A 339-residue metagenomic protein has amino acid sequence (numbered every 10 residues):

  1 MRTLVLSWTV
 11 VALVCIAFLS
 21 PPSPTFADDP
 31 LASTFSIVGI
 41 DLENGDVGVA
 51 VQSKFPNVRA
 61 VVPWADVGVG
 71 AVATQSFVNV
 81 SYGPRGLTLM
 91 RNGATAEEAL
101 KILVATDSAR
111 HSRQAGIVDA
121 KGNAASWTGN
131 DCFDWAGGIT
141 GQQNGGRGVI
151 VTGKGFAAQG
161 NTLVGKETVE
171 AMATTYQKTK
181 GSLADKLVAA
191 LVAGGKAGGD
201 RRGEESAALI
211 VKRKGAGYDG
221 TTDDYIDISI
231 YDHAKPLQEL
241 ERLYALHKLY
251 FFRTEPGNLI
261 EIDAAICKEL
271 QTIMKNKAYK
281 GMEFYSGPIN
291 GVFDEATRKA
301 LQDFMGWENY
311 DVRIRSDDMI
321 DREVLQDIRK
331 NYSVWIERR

Functional and structural regions predicted by a protein language model:
M1-L4: Positively charged n-region of N-terminal signal peptides that target proteins for export
S7-P21: Bacterial N-terminal signal peptides
P21, K248, G306, Y332-S333: Short, flexible coil/linker elements and helix-boundary hinge sites characteristic of intrinsically disordered
F26-D200, H233, Q238-A245, L249-L259 (+4 more regions): Alpha/propeptide regions of enzymes that mature by internal proteolysis
L191-G195, R213, A278, M305-E308: Short leucine-rich amphipathic alpha-helical surface patches
D200-R201, S206: Charged, low-complexity intrinsically disordered segments
S206-F251: ATP/nucleoside-binding phosphotransfer catalytic cores, i.e., glycine-rich phosphate-binding loops
N258-R329, I336-R339: Short acidic, glycine/serine/threonine-rich helix-capping segments at coil-helix boundaries
